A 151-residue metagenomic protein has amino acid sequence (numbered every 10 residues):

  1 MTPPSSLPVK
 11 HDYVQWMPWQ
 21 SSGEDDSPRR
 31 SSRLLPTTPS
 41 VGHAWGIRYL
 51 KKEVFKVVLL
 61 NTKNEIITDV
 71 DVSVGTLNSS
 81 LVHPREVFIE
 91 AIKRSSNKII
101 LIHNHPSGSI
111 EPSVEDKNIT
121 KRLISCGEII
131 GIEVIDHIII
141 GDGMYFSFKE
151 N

Functional and structural regions predicted by a protein language model:
T2-D25, L59-K63, S73-N151: Active-site-proximal loop/helix of nucleotide/amide-processing enzymes and allied scaffolds
Y13-I67: Long amphipathic N-terminal alpha/beta scaffold segment
